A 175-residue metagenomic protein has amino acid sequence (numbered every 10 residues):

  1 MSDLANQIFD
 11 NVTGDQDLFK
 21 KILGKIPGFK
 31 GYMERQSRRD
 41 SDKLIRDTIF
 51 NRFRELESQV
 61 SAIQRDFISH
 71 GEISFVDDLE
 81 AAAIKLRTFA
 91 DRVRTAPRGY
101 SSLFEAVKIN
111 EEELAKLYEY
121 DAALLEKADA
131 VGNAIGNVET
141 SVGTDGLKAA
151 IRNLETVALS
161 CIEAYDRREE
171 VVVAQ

Functional and structural regions predicted by a protein language model:
S2-Q64: Leu/Val/Ala/Ile-rich N-terminal alpha-helices, chiefly Sec-type signal peptides and the beginnings
S58-A149, N153: Charged linear interaction tracts used for macromolecular binding and regulation
S141-Q175: Preference for long, well-ordered alpha-helical segments
